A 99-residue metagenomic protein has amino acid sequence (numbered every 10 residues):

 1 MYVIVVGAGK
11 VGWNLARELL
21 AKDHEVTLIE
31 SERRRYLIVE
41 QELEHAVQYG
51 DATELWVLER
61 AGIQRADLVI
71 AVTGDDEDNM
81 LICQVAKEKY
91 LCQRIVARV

Functional and structural regions predicted by a protein language model:
M1-V99: Cytosolic regulatory regions of ion transport systems
